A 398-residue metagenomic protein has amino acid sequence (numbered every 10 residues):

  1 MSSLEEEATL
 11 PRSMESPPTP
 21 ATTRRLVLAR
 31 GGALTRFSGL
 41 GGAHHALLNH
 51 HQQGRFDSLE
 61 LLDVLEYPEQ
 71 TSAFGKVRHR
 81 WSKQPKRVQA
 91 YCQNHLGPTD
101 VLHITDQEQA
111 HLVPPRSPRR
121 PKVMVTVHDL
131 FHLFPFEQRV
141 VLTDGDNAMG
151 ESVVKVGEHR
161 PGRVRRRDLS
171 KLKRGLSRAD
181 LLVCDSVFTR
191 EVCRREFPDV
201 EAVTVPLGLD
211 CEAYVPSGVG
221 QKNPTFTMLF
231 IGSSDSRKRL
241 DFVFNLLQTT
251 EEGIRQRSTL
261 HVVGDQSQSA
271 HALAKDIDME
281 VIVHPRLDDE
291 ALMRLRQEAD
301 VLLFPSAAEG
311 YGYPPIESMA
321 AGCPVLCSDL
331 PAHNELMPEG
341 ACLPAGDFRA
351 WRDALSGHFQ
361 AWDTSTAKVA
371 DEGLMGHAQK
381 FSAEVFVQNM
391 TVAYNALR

Functional and structural regions predicted by a protein language model:
T22-P115: Active-site donor-binding segments of glycosyltransferases and PAPS-dependent sulfotransferases
D146-L182: Membrane-proximal helix-turn-helix segments that form the acceptor-binding/catalytic region of lipid-linked
R194, P206-T225: Acidic anion/phosphate-binding donor-loop and adjacent secondary structure in glycosyltransferase catalytic cores
Q221-K238, F244-L247: Conserved donor-binding/catalytic core segment of Leloir-type glycosyltransferases
A270-M293: Nucleotide-activated donor-binding/catalytic signature segment of Leloir-type glycosyltransferases, i.e., the conserved
A307: Aromatic "clamp/platform" in nucleotide-sugar-dependent glycosyltransferases that forms part of the donor/acceptor
A320-C327: Short hydrophobic beta-strand element within catalytic cores of glycosyltransferases and related nucleotide-activated
A341-T364: Conserved acidic donor-binding segment of nucleotide-sugar-dependent glycosyltransferases
